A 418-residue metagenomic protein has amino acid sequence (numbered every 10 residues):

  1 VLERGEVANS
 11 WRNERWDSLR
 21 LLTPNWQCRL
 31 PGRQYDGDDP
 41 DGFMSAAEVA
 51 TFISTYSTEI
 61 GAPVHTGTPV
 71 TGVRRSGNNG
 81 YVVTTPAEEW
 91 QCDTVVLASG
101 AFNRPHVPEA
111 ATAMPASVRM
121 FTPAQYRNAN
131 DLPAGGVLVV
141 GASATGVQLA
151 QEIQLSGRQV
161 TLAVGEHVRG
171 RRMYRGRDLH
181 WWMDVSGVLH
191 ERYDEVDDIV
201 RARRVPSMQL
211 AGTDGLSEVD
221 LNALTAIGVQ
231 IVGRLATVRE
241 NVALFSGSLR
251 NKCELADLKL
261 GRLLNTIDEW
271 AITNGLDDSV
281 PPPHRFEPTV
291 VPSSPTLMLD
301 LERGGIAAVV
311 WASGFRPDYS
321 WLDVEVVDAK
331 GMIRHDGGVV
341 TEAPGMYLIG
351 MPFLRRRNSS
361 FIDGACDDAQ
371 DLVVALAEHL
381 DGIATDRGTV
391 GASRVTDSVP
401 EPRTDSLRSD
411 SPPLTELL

Functional and structural regions predicted by a protein language model:
V1-G5, N9-N13, F43-G391, L414-L418: Flavin (primarily FAD) cofactor-binding/catalytic cores of flavoenzymes
E6-Q34, L224: Redox-cofactor-proximal catalytic regions of oxidoreductases
L22, R408, T415-L418: Compositionally biased amphipathic helical and low-complexity segments enriched in hydrophobic
D36-P40: A short acidic, helix-capping loop that chelates divalent metal ions and anchors anionic groups
P402: Cationic, low-complexity basic patches in intrinsically disordered or flexible, solvent-exposed regions
